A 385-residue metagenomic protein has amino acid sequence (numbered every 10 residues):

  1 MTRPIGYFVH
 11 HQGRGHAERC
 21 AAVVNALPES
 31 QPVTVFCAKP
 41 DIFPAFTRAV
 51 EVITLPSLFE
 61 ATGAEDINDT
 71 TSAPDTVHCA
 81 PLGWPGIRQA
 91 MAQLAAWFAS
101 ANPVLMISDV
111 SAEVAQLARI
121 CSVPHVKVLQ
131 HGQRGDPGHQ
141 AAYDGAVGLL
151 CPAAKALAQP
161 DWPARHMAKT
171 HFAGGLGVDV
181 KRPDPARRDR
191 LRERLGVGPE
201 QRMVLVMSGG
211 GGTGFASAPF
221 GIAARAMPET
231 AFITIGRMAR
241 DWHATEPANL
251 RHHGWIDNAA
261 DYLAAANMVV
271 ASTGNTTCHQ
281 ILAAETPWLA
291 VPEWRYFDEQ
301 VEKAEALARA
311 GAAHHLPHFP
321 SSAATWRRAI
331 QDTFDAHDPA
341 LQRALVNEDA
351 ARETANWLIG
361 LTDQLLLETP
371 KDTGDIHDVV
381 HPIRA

Functional and structural regions predicted by a protein language model:
R3, H10-H11, V33-G86: Conserved nucleotide-sugar phosphate-binding/catalytic loop shared by glycosyltransferases and other
F8-A21, G214-F215: A short, glycine/small-residue-rich beta-strand->loop->alpha-helix junction that serves as a flexible
V24, R190-M268: Donor-nucleotide binding loops and adjacent catalytic segments primarily of GT-B fold Leloir glycosyltransferases
T71-V114: Conserved nucleotide-sugar donor-binding subdomain of glycosyltransferases
V104, A264-T273, T277: Acidic donor-binding loop of glycosyltransferase active sites
G145-G211, R237-M238: A nucleotide-sugar donor-handling region in carbohydrate enzymes
T277-C278, L282-A323: Catalytic binding pocket for nucleotide-activated donors in carbohydrate/polymer assembly enzymes
R328, D332-A385: C-terminal amphipathic helix plus adjacent low-complexity, charged tail appended to glycosyltransferase catalytic
